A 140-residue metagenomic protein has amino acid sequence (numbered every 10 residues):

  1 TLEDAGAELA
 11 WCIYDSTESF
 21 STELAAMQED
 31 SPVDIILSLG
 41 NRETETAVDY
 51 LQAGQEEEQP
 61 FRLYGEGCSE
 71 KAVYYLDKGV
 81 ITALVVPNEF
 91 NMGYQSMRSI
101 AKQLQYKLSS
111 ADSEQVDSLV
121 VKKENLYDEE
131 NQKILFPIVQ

Functional and structural regions predicted by a protein language model:
T1-D4, A72-Y74: Non-catalytic structural scaffold of enzyme domains
T1-L2, L51, L104: Conserved hydrophobic residues forming the short capping helix/wall of the S-adenosyl-L-methionine
L2-T17: Short beta-strand elements in bilobed, periplasmic/extracellular small-molecule ligand-binding domains
D15-V73: Hydrophobic alpha-helical
K78-F90: Short beta-strand elements at the ligand-binding edges of bilobed clamshell
N88-Q140: Hinge/cleft segment of the Venus flytrap/periplasmic-binding protein
